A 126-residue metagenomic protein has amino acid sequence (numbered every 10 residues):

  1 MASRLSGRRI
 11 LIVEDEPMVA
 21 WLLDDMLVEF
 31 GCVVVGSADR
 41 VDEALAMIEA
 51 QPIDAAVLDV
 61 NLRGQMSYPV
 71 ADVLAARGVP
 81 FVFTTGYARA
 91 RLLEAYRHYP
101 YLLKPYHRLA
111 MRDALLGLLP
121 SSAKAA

Functional and structural regions predicted by a protein language model:
M1-R9, D42, L93, H107-A126: Non-catalytic signal-transmission and effector/linker regions of two-component phosphorelay proteins
E14: Conserved acidic carboxylate
P17-G36: Two-component/phosphorelay signaling modules centered on CheY-like receiver
S37-A55: Acidic, metal-coordinating helix/loop segments flanking the phosphotransfer/catalytic sites of two-component signaling
D59: Active-site residues of response regulator receiver
M66-P69: Acidic catalytic/metal-coordinating carboxylates
K104: A Lys-centered signature of the CheY-like receiver
